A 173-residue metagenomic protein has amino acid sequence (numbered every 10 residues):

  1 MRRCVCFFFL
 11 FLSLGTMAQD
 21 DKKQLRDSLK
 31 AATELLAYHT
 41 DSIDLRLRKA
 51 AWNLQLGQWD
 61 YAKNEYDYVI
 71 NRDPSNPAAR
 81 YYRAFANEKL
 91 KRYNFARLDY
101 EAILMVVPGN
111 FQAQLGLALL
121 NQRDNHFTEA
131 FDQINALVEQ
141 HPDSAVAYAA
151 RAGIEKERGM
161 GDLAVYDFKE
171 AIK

Functional and structural regions predicted by a protein language model:
Y38-H39, R72, V106-V107, Q140-H141 (+1 more regions): Structural marker of alpha-solenoid helical repeat scaffolds
I43-D44, P77-A78, F111-Q112, A145-V146: Helix-start (N-cap) detector for alpha-helical repeat units in TPR-like alpha-solenoids, especially tetratricopeptide
Q55, K89-L90, R123-D124, E157-R158: Register position in tetratricopeptide repeats
